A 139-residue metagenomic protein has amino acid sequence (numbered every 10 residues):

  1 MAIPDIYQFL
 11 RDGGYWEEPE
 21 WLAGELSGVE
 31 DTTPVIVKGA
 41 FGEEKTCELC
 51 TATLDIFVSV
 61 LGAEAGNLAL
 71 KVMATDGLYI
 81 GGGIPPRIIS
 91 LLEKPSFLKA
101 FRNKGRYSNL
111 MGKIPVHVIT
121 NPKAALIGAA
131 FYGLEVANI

Functional and structural regions predicted by a protein language model:
M1-I139: ATP-binding/phosphotransfer module of carbohydrate and carboxylate kinases, centering on a glycine-rich
